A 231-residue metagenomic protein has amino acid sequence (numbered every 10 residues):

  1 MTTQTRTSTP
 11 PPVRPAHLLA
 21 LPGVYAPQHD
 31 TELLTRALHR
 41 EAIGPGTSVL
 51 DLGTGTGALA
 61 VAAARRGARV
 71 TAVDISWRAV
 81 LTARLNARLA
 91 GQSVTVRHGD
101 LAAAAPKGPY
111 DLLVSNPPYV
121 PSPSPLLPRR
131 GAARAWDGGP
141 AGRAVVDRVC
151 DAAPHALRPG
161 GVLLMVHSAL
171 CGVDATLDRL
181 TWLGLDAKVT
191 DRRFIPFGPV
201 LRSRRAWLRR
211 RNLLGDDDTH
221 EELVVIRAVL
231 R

Functional and structural regions predicted by a protein language model:
T2-R66, A79-T82, A103-A104, R204-R231: SAM-dependent Rossmann-like transferase core, predominantly class I methyltransferases with a strong bias toward
A68, R84, R88-L89: Nucleotide and nucleotide-moiety/phosphate-recognizing core
R69-D74: Conserved SAM-binding motif I beta-strand of class I
G91-L101: Conserved SAM-binding strand-loop segment of SAM-dependent methyltransferases
A102-L113: A short acidic, Gly/Pro-enriched loop at the edge of an enzyme's catalytic core that lines a small-molecule cofactor
G108, P117-V145: Mobile active-site "lid"/loop adjacent to the S-adenosyl-L-methionine
R143-L201: Conserved Class I SAM-dependent methyltransferase catalytic core
